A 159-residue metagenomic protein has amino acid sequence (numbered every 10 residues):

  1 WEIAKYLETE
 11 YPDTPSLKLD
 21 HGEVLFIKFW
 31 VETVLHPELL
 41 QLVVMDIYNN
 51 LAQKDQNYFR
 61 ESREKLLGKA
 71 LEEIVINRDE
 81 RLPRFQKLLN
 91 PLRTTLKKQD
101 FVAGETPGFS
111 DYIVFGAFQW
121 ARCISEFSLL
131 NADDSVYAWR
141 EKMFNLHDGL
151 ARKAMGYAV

Functional and structural regions predicted by a protein language model:
W1-N57: GST-like domain detector, emphasizing the conserved glutathione-binding G-site in the N-terminal thioredoxin-like
P12-T14, T94-G104, F127, G149-K153: Surface-exposed helix-capping loop/turn segments at secondary-structure junctions
E32, H36, L89-R93, F144: Structural signal for well-ordered, non-membrane alpha-helices
T33-E38, Q119-E126: Secretory-pathway/luminal and periplasmic proteins that interact with or process carbohydrate-rich
N49-I76: Acyltransferase donor/substrate-recognition loop-hinge adjacent to the catalytic core
L66-F101: A mid-sequence, solvent-exposed acidic-amphipathic segment
V102-C123: GST superfamily/GST-like fold recognition
A121-V159: Long, positively charged, glycine-interspersed low-complexity recognition regions
